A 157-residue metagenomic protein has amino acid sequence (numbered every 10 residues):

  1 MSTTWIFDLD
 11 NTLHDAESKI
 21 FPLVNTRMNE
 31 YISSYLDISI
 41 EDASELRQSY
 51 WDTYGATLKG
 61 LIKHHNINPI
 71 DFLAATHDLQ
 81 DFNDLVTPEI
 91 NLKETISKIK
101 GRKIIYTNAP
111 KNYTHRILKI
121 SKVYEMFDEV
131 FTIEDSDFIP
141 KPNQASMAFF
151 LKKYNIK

Functional and structural regions predicted by a protein language model:
M1-S2, K100, K157: A general structural motif
S2-F7, T12-I90, N112: N-terminal helical cap/lid subdomain that shapes the substrate entry/recognition surface in HAD-like hydrolases
A16, I105-Y106: Small/polar loops that bind or transfer phosphate-bearing groups
H65, I99, V123-M126: Short, structured coil segments at secondary-structure junctions
D84, I104, P110-K157: Substrate-recognition "cap/lid" segment bordering the active-site pocket of phosphatases
N91-K100: Catalytic-core regions built around general acid/base machinery
